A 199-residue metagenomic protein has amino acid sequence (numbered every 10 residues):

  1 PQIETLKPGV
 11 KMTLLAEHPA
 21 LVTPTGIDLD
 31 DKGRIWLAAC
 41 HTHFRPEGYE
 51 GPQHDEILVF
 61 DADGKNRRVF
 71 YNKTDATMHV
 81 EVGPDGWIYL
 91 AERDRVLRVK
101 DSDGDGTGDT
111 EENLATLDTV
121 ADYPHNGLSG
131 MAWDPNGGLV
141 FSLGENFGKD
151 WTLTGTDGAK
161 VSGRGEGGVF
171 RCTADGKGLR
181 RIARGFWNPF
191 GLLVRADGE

Functional and structural regions predicted by a protein language model:
P1-E199: Beta-propeller domains with acidic blade repeats across secreted/periplasmic ectodomains and cytosolic WD/CNH propellers
